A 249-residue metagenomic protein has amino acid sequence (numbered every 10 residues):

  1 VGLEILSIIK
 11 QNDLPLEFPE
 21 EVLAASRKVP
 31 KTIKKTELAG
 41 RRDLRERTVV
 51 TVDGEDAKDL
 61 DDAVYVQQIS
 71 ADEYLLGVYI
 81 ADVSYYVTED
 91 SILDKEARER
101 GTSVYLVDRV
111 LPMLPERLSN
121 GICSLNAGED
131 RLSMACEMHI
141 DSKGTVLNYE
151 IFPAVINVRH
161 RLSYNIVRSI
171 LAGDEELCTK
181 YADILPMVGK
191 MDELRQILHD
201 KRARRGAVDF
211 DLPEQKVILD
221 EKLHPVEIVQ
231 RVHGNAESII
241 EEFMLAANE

Functional and structural regions predicted by a protein language model:
V1-I80, S84-D130, R161, R168 (+1 more regions): Charge-lined substrate channels and their catalytic hotspots, especially those that engage the 3′ end of RNA
E20-A25, R42-R45, N148-F152, R204-K216: Short coil/turn segments at secondary-structure boundaries
V52, C136, A247: A residue-level signal for conserved active-site and pocket-lining positions in enzyme catalytic cores
Q68-S70, I140-T145, L219-L223: Short acidic-glycine loop/turn motifs at beta-strand connectors
V104-R204: Conserved catalytic alpha/beta cores of large enzymes that bind or transform nucleotide phosphates and polynucleotides
E176-Y181, V226-G234: Short hinge/gating elements
D183-I197, H233-E249: Conserved pre-motif C helix in the palm subdomain of viral-like polymerases
R202-V226, E242-E249: Core structural elements
